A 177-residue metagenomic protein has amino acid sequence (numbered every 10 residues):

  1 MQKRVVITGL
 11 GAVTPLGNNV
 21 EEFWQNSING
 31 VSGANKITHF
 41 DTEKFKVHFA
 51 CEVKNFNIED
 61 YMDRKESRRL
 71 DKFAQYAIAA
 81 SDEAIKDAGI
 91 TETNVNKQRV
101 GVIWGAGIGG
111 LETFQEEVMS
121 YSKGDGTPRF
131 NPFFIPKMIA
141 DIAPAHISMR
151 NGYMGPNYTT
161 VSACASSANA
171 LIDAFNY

Functional and structural regions predicted by a protein language model:
M1-P156, N176: Conserved "HGTGT" condensation-loop signature of ketosynthase/thiolase-family condensing enzymes that catalyze
P156-S162: Short loop-beta-helix segment that forms the pyridoxal 5′-phosphate
S167: Short conserved active-site loop signatures built around small residues
A170: Active-site histidine-anchored catalytic micro-motif
D173: Internal active-site segments that recognize and position negatively charged phosphoryl groups and nucleotide moieties
